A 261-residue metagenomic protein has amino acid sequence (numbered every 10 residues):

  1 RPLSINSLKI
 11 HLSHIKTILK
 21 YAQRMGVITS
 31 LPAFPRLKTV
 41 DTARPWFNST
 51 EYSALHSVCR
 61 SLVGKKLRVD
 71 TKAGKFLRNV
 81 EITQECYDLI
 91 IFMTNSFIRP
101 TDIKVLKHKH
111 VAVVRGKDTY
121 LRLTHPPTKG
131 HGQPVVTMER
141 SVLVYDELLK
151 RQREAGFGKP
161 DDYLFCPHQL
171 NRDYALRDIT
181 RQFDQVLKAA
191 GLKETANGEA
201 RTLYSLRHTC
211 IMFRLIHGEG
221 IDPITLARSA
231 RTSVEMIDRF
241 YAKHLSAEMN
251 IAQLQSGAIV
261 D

Functional and structural regions predicted by a protein language model:
R1-A22, A33-F34, I179, F183: Non-catalytic DNA-binding core/recognition domains of DNA-processing enzymes
P2-I5, K9-H11, I28-P100, K104: Basic, Lys/Arg- and aromatic-enriched nucleic-acid-binding interface segment
L19-W46, Y120, P160, A252-S256: Short, charged hinge/linker segments at domain and secondary-structure junctions
Q23-S30, V63-G64, T101-K104, A112-G116 (+1 more regions): Proline-centered turn/helix-capping motifs that create local helix->coil transitions or kinks
R36-T39, T71-E81, S96, P100-T101 (+2 more regions): Basic, Lys/Arg-rich DNA-contacting stretches centered on the C-terminal catalytic core of tyrosine recombinase systems
D41, N48, P127-L149, P160-Q185 (+1 more regions): C-terminal catalytic core of Y-nucleophile DNA break-rejoin enzymes
W46, P126-H131, N171, A230-L254: Catalytic-site neighborhood detector that most strongly recognizes the C-terminal catalytic loop/helix of tyrosine
G64-V80, S96, Q152-Y163, L170-R172 (+3 more regions): Short, basic (Lys/Arg/His-rich) helix/loop patches that form interaction surfaces in the mid-to-C-terminal regions
